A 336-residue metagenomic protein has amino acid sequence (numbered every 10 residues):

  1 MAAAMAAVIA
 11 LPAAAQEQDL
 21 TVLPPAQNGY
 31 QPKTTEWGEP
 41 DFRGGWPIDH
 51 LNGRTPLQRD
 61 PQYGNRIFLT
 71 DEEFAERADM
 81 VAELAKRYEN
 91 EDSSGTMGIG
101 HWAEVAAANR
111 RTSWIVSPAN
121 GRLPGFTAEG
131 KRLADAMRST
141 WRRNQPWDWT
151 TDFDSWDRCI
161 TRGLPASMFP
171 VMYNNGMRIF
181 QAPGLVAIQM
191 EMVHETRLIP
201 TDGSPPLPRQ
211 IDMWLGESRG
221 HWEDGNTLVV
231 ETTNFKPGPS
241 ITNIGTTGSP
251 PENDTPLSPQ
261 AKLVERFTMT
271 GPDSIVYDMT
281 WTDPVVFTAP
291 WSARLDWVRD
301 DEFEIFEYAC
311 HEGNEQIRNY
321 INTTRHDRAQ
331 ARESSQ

Functional and structural regions predicted by a protein language model:
M1-A10: Bacterial N-terminal signal peptides
A14-Q336: PEST-like low-complexity, intrinsically disordered acidic/proline/serine-rich tracts that flank trafficking/processing
